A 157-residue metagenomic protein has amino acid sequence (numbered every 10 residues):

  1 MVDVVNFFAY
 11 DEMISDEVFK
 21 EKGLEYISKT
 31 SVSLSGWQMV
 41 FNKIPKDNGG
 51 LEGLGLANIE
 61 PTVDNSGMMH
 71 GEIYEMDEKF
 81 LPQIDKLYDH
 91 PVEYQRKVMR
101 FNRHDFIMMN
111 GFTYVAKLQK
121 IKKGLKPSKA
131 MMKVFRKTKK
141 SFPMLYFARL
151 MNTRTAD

Functional and structural regions predicted by a protein language model:
V2-D157: A glycine-rich, hydrophobic/aromatic-adjacent loop/helix-cap motif
